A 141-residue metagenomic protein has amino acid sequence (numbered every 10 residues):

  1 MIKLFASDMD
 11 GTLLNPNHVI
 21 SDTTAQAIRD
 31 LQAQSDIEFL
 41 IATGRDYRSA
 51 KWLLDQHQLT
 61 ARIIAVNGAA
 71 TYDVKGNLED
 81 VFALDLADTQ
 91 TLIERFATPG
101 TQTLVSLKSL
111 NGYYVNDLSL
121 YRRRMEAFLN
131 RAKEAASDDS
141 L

Functional and structural regions predicted by a protein language model:
I2, D36, T60, G100-Q102: A general structural motif
K3-H18: Asp-based phosphoryl-transfer active-site loop
N17-A33: Basic, amphipathic juxtamembrane/active-site segments that coordinate anionic phosphate or diphosphate groups
I28-K51, N67, V105-S109: Substrate-recognition element of Asp-dependent hydrolases with the DxDx(T/V) motif
W52-T60, L118-R122: Glycine-rich loop at the start of a catalytic domain that most often binds anionic cofactors/ligands
A69-L141: HAD-like small-molecule phosphatases
